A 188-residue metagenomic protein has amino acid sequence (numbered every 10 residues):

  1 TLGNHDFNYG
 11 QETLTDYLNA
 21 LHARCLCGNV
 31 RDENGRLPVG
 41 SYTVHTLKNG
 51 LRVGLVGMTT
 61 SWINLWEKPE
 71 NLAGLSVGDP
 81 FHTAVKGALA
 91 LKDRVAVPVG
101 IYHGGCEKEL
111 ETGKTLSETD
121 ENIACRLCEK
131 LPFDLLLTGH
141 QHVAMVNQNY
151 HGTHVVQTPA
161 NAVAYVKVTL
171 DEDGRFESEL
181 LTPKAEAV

Functional and structural regions predicted by a protein language model:
T1-A187: Acidic, metal/ion-coordinating pockets
